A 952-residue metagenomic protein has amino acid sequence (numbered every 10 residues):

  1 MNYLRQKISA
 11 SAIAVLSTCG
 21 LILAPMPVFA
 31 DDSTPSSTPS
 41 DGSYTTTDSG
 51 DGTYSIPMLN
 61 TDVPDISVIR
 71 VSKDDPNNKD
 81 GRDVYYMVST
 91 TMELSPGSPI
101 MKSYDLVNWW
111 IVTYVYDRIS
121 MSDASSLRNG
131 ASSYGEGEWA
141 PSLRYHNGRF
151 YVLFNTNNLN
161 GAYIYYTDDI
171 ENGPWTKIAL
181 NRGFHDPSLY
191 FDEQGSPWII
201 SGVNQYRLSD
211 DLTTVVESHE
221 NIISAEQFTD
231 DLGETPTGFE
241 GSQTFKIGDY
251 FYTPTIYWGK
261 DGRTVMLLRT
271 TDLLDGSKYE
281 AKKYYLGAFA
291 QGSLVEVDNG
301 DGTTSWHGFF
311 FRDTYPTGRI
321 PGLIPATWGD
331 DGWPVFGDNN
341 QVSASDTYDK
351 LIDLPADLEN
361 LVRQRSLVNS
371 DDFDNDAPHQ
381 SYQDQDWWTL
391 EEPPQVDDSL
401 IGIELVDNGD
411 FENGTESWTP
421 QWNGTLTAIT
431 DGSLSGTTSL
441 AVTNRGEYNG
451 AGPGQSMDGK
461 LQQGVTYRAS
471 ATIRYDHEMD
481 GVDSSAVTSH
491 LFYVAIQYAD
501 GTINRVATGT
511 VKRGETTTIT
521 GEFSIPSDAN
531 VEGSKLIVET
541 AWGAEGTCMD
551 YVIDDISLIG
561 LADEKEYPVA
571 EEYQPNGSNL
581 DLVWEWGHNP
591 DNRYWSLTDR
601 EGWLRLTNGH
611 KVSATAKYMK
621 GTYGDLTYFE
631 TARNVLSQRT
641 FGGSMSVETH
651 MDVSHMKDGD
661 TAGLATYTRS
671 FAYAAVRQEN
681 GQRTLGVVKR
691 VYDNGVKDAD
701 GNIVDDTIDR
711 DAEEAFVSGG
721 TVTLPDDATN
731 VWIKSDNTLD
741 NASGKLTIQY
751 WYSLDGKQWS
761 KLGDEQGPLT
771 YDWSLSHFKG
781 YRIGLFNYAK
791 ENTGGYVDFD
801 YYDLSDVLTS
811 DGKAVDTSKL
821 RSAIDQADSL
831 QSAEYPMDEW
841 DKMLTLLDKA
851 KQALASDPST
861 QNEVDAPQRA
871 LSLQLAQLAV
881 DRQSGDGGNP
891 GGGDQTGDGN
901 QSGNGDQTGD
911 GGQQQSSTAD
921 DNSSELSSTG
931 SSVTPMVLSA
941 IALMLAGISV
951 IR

Functional and structural regions predicted by a protein language model:
P35-T45, G332-P334, N340-G402, T510 (+1 more regions): Extracellular glycan-recognition regions
G42-N60, W109-A131, Y165-R182, D211-T237 (+2 more regions): Blade-edge beta-strand/turn elements of extracellular beta-propeller and related beta-sheet repeat scaffolds
P64, V68-L94, T113, S132-Y134 (+10 more regions): Hydrophobic core segments of beta-strands in well-ordered, beta-rich domains
R312-D313, V538-T547, N787-E791: Short beta-strand-plus-loop segments that form exposed binding edges in beta-rich domains
Q395-E566: Extracellular and organelle-lumenal recognition/adhesion modules and their flexible linkers in secreted
K813-G893, T934, M944: Beta-rich interaction/scaffold domains
S872-L873, Q877-T929: C-terminal low-complexity, Ser/Thr- and acidic/Pro-rich disordered "stalk" regions positioned immediately N-terminal
S932-R952: A cross-kingdom C-terminal cell-surface attachment/processing module
